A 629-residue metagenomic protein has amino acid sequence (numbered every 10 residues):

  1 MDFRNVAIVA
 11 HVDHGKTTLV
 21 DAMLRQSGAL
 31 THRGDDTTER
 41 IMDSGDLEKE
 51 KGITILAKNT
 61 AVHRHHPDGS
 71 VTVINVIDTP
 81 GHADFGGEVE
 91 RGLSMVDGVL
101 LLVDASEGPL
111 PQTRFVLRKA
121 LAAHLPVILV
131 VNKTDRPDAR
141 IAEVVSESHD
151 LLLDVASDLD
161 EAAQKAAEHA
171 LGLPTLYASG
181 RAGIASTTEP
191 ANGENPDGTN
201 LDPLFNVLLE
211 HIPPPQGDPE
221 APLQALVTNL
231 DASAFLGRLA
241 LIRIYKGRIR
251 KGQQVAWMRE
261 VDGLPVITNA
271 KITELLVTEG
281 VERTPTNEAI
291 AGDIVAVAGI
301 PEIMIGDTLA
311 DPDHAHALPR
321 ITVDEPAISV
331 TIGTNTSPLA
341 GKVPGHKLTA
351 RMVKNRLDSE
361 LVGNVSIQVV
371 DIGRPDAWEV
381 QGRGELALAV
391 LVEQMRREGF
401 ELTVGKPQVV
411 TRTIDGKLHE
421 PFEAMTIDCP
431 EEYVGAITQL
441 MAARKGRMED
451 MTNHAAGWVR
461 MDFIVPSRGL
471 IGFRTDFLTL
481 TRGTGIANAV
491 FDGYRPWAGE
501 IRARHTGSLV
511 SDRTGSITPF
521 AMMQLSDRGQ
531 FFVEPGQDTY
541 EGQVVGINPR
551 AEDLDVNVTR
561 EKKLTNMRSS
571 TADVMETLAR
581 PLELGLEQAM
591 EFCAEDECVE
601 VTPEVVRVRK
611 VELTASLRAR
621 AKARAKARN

Functional and structural regions predicted by a protein language model:
M1-N629: Structural and coupling elements of P-loop NTPases
